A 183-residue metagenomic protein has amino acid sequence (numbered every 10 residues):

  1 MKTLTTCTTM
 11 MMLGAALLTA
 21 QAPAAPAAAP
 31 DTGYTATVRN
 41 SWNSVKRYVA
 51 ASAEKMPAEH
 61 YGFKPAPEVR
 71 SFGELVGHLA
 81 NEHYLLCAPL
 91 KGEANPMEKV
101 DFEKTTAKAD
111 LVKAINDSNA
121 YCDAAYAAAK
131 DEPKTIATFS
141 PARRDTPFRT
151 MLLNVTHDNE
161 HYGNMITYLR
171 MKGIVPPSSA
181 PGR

Functional and structural regions predicted by a protein language model:
M1-M11: Bacterial N-terminal signal peptides that target proteins for export
L18-A20, A24-A27: Boundary at the C-terminal end of the N-terminal hydrophobic targeting segment
P26-R39: Extreme N-terminal tail/first-helix region
R39-N43, R47-A50, H60-V100, F139-R183: Short, contiguous alpha-helical
E103-F139, T146-H157: Acidic/histidine-rich alpha-helical segments that form the ligand environment of transition-metal centers
